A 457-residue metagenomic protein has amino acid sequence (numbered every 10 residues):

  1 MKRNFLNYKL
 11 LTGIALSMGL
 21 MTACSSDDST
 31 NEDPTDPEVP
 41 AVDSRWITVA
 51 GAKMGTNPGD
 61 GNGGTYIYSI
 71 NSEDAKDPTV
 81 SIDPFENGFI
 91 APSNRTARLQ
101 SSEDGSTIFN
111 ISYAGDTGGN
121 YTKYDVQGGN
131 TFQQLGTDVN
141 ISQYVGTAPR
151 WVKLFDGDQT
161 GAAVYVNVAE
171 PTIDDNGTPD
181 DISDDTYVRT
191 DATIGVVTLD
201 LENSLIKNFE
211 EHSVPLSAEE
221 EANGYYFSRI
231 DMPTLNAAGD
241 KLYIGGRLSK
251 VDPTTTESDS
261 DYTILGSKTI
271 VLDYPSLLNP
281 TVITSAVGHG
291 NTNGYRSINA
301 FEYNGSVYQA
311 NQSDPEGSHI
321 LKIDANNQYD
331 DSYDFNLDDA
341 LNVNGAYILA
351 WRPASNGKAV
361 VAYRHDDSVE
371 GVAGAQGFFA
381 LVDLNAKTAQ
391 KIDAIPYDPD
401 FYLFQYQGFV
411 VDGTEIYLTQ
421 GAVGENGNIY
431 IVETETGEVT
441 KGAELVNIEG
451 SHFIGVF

Functional and structural regions predicted by a protein language model:
M1-T48: Bacterial Sec-dependent N-terminal signal peptides
A52-G61, Y165-A192, D240-G266, Q312-D314 (+2 more regions): Short, conserved, GDST-rich strand-edge loop motifs in beta-rich repeat architectures
G59-D184: Post-signal peptide N-terminal segment of secreted/secretory-pathway proteins
G63-E73, Y121-G128, D181-L205, E257-L277 (+3 more regions): Beta-propeller blade signature
K76-F89, N130-Y144, T193, T198-A222 (+4 more regions): Beta-propeller fold detector
G88-S101, I141-G157, E221-T234, H289-E302 (+3 more regions): Repeated scaffold domains used in trafficking and secretory/extracellular systems, primarily beta-propellers
N208-V372: Acidic, serine/threonine- and glycine-rich low-complexity intrinsically disordered segments that serve as flexible
A346-A422: Loop/turn-rich, solvent-exposed surfaces of beta-rich toroidal or solenoidal domains
